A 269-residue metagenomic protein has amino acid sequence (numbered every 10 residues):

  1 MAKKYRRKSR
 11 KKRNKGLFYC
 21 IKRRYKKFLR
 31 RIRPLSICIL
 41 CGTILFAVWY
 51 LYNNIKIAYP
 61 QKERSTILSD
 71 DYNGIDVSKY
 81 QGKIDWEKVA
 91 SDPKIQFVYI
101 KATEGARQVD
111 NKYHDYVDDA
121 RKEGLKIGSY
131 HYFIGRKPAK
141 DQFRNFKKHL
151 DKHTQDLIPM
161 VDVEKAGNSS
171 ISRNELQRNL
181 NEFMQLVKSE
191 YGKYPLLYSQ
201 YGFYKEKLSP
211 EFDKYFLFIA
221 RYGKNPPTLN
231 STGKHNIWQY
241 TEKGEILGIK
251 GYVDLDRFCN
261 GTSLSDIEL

Functional and structural regions predicted by a protein language model:
M1-I32: N-terminal Lys/Arg-rich, disordered targeting/topogenic segments
A2, E63-G82, F212-L269: Functionally critical loop-and-helix segments that line ligand-binding/catalytic clefts of soluble enzyme domains
R33-N53: Hydrophobic membrane-insertion alpha-helices, especially the h-region of bacterial N-terminal signal peptides
I57-Q61, I67-I84, A90, I100-M184 (+1 more regions): Substrate-binding cleft of extracellular glycoside hydrolase catalytic domains
K83-W86, Y204-E206: Short, well-ordered alpha-helical microsegments
V98-I100, G128, F216-A220: Short hydrophobic/aromatic-enriched beta-strand-loop microsegments
L157-S231: Catalytic domains of cell-wall/extracellular-matrix polysaccharide-remodeling enzymes, centered on de-N-acetylation
